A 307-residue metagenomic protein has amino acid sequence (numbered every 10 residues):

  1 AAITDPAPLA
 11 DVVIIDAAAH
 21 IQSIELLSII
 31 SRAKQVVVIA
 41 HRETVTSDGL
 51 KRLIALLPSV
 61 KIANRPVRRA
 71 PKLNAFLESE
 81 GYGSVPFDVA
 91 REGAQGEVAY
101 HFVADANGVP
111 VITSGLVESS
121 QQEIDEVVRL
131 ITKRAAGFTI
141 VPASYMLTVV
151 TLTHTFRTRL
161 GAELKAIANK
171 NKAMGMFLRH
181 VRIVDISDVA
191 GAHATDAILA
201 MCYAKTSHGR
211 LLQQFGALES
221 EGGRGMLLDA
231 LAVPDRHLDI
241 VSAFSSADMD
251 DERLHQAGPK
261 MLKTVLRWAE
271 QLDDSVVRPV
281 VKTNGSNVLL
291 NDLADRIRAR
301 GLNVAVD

Functional and structural regions predicted by a protein language model:
A2-L302: Conserved helicase motor core of SF1/SF2 NTP-dependent helicases
D307: Short acidic loop-to-beta-strand element that houses the catalytic metal-binding Asp/Glu of nuclease active sites
